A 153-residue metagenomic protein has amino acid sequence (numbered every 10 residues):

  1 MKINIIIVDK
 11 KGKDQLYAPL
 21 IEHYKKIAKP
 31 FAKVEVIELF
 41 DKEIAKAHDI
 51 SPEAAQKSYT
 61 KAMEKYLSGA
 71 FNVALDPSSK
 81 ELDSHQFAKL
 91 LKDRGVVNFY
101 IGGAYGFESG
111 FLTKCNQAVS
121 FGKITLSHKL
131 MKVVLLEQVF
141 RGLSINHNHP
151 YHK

Functional and structural regions predicted by a protein language model:
M1-A28: N-terminal beta1-alpha1 ligand-phosphate binding loop
K2-I6, E35-I37, N98: A structural signal for isolated positions on well-ordered beta-strands in alpha/beta enzyme cores
Y17-A18, S84-H85, L112, K132: Conserved strand-to-helix beginnings and helix N-cap segments that scaffold or border functional pockets
L20-I27, K89-R94, K114: Catalytic-core regions built around general acid/base machinery
K33-V96: S-adenosyl-L-methionine/SAH cofactor-binding core of RNA-modifying enzymes
D76-S78, D83-G110, A118-L126: Catalytic beta-strand/loop module used to bind and position nucleotide/cofactor moieties in cofactor-attachment
S109-K153: Structured adenosyl-cofactor binding patch, chiefly the S-adenosyl-L-methionine
